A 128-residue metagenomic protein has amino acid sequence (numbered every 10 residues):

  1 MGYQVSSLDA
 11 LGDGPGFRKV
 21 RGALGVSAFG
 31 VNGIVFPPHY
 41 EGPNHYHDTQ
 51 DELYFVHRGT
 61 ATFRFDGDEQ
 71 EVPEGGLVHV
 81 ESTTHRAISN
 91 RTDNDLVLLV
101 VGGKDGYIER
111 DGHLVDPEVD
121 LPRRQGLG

Functional and structural regions predicted by a protein language model:
M1-F29, P43, E109-G128: A short, N-terminal "cap"/entry segment at the start of jelly-roll beta-barrel domains of the cupin/DSBH fold
F17, N32-H47: Conserved short histidine dyad/triad with adjacent acidic residue
G22, G42-D48, S89-R91: Short histidine-centered beta-strand/loop micro-motifs that create catalytic or ligand/metal-coordination sites
S27, R64-D68: Short strand-coil-strand connectors
G42, D51, Q70, R86 (+1 more regions): Glycine-centered loop/turn positions within well-structured domains that cap or flank conserved ligand/cofactor-binding
T49-D51, V56-A61: Glycine- and acidic-residue-biased ligand/ion/polar-headgroup-sensing regions
T62, S82-I108: Ligand-binding loop in jelly-roll beta-barrel domains
G67-T83: Short acidic-glycine-tyrosine-enriched beta hairpin
